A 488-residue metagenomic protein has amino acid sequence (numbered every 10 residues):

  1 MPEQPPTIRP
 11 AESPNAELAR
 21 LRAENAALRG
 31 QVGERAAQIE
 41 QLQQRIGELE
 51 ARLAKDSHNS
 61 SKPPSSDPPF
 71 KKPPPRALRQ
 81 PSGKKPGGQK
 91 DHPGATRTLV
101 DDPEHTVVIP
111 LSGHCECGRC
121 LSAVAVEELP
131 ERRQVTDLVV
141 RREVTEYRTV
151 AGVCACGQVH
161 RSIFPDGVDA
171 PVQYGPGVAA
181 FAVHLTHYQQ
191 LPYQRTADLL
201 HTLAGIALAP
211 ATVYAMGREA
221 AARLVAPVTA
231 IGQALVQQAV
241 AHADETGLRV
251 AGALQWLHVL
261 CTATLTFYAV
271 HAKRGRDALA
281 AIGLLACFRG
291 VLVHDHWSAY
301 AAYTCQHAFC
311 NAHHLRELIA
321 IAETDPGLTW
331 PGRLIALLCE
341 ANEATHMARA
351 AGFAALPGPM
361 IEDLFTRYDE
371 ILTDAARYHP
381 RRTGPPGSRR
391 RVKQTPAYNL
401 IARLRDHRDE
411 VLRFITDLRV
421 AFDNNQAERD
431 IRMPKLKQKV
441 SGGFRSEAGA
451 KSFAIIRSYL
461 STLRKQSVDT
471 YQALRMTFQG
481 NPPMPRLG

Functional and structural regions predicted by a protein language model:
M1-V172, A243, H294: Short, flexible loop/hinge motifs at secondary-structure junctions
P2-I8, E12, G33, E40-Q41 (+4 more regions): Catalytic center-proximal scaffold of phosphoryl-transfer enzymes
